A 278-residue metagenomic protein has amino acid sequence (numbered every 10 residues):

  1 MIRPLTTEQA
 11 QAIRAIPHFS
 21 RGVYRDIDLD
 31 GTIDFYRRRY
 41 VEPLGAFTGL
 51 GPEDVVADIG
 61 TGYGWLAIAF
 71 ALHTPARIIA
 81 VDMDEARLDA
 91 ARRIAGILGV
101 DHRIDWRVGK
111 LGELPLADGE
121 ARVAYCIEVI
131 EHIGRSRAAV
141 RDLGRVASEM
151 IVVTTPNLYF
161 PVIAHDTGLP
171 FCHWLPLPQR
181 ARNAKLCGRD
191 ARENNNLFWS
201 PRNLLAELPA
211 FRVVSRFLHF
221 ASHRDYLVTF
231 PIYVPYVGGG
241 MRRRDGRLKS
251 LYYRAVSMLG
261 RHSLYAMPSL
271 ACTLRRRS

Functional and structural regions predicted by a protein language model:
M1-D118, I127, V140, Y265-R277: Conserved N-terminal segment of class I S-adenosyl-L-methionine
I68, G134-A138, I163: Short N-terminal helix/helix-N-cap motif within the alpha/beta-hydrolase-1
V123-G134: A short SAM/SAH-binding and catalytic strip from SAM-dependent methyltransferases
R137-I151: A short glycine-rich, Lys/Arg-flanked "PGG" loop and its adjoining helix->strand segment in the class I
V152-Q179: Conserved class I S-adenosyl-L-methionine
E193-R212: Short alpha-helix
R212-S222: Conserved S-adenosyl-L-methionine
R244-A271: Conserved Class I S-adenosyl-L-methionine
